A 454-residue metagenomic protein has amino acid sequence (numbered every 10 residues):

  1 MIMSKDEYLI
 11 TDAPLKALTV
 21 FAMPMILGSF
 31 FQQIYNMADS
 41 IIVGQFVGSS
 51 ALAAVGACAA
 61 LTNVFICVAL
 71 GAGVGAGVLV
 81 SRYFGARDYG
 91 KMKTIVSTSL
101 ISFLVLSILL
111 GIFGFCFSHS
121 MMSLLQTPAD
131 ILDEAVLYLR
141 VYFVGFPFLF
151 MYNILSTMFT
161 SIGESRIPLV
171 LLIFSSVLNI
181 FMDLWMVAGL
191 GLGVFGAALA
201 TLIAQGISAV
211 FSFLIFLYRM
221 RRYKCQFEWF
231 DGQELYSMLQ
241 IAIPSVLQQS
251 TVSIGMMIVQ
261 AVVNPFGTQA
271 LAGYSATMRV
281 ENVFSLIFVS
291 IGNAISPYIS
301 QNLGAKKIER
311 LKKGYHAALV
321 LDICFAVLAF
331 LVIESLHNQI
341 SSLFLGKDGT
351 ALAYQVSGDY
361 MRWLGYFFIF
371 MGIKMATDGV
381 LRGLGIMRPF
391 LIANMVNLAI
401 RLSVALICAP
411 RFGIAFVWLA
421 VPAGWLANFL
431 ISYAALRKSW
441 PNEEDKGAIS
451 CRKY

Functional and structural regions predicted by a protein language model:
M1-A22, V80-G145, G189-I243, I299-Y366 (+1 more regions): Short alpha-helical transmembrane segments in multi-pass integral membrane proteins
T11, L15-I34, A38, L61-V68 (+7 more regions): Residue-level signal for short hydrophobic patches within transmembrane helices of multi-pass membrane transporters
V20, V43-N63, A129-E134, V194-F195 (+5 more regions): Interfacial/gating helices of multi-pass transporter permease domains
V20-D39, V141, S175, A204-S208 (+3 more regions): Transmembrane helical elements of multi-pass membrane transporters/channels
F30, I34-L52, M122-A129, W185-L192 (+6 more regions): Helix-terminus/linker motif at the lipid-water interface of multi-pass membrane proteins
L52-I112, L149-P168, G273-H337, M371-G385 (+1 more regions): Small-residue-rich hydrophobic transmembrane alpha-helices
V64-C67, N179-D183, S208-F213, V283-L286 (+3 more regions): Hydrophobic transmembrane alpha-helices of multi-pass small-molecule transporters
G73, Y142-T160, P168-S176, A197-V210 (+4 more regions): Short runs within selected transmembrane alpha-helices of multi-pass transporters and secretion channels
